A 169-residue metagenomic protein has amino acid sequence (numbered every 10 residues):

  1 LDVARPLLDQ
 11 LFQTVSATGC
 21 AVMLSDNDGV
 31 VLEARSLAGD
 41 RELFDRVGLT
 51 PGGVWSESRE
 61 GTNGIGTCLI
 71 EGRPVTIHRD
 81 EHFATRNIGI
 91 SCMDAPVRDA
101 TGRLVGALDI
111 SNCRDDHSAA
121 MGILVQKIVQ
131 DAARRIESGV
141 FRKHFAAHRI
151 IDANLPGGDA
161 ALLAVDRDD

Functional and structural regions predicted by a protein language model:
L1-R59, N63-T76, G89-I90, R98-A107 (+1 more regions): Intrinsically disordered, low-complexity terminal regulatory regions
H78-N87: Membrane-proximal, non-catalytic sensory/regulatory domains of signal-transducing membrane proteins
